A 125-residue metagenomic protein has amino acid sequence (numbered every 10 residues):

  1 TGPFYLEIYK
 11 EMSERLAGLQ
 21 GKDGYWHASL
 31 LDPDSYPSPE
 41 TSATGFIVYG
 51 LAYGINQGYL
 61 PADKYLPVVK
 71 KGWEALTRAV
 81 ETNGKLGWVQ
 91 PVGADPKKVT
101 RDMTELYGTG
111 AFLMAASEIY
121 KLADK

Functional and structural regions predicted by a protein language model:
T1-L31: Oxyanion-binding "anion nests"
G2-L6, P33-T44: Short, surface-exposed loop/turn motifs that are enriched in glycine and acidic residues and include a nearby proline
W26-D34, Q90-D95: Short linear capping/connector segments at secondary-structure termini
S38-K125: CBM-like carbohydrate-recognition segments
